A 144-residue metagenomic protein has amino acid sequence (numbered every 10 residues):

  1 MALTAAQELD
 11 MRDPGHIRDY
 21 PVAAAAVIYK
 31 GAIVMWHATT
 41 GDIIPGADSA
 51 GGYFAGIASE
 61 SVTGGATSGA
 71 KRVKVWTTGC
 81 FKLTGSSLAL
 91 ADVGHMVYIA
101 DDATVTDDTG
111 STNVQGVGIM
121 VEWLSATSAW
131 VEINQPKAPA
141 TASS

Functional and structural regions predicted by a protein language model:
M1-S144: Surface-exposed, low-hydrophobicity beta-strand/loop segments enriched in small/polar/acidic residues
